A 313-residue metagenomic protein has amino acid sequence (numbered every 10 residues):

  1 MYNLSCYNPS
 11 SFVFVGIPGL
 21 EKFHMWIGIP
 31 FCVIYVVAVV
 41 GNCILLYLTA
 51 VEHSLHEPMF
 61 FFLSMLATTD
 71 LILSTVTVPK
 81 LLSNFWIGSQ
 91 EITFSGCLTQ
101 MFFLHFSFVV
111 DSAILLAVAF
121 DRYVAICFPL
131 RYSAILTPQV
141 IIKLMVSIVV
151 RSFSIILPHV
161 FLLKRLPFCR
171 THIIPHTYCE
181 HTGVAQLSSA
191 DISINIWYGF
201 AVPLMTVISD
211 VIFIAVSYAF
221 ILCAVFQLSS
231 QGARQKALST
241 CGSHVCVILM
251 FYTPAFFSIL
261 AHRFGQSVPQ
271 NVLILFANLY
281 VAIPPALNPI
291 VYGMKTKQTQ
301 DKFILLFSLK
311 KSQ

Functional and structural regions predicted by a protein language model:
M1-Q313: Transmembrane helical core of 7TM receptor-like proteins
